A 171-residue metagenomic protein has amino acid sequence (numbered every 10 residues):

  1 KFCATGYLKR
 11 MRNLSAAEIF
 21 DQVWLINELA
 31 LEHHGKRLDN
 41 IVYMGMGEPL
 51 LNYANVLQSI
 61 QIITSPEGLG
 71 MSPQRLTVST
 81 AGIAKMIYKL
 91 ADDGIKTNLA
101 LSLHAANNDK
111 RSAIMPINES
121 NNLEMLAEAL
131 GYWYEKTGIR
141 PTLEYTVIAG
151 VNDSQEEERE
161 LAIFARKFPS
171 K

Functional and structural regions predicted by a protein language model:
K1-E18: Canonical Radical SAM [4Fe-4S] cluster-binding loop centered on the CxxxCxxC motif and its immediate flanking residues
F20, L25-K171: Conserved AdoMet/S-adenosylmethionine-binding subsite of the radical SAM
